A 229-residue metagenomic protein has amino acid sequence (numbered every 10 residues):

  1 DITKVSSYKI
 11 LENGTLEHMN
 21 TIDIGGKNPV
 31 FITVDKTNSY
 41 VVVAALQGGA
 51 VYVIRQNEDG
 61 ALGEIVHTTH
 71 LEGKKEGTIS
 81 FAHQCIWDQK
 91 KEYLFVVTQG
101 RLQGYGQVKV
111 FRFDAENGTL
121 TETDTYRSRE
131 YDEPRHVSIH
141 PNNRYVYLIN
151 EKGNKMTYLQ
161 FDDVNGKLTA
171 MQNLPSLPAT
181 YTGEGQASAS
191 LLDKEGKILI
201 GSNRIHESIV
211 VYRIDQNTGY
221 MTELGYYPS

Functional and structural regions predicted by a protein language model:
D1, L46-Q47, Q56, Q99-R101 (+3 more regions): Short loop/turn segments immediately following the C-termini of beta-strands
Y8-G14, V53-L62, F111-T119, L159-K167 (+1 more regions): Short loop/turn segments immediately following beta-strands, especially the blade-tip and inter-blade linker loops
L16-I86: Asp-box/WD-like beta-propeller blade repeats and closely related beta-sheet repeat scaffolds
T21-G25, T69-H70, K74-G77, T125-E130 (+3 more regions): Surface loop/turn motifs at the tips and blade-to-blade linkers of beta-strand repeat domains
N28, F81, E133, Q186 (+1 more regions): Beta-rich catalytic cores
V34-N38, D88-K90, P141-N143, K194-E195: Residue-level detector of Asp-centered blade-edge/turn motifs that repeat once per structural unit in beta-propeller
G185-T218, L224-S229: Loop/turn-rich, solvent-exposed surfaces of beta-rich toroidal or solenoidal domains
